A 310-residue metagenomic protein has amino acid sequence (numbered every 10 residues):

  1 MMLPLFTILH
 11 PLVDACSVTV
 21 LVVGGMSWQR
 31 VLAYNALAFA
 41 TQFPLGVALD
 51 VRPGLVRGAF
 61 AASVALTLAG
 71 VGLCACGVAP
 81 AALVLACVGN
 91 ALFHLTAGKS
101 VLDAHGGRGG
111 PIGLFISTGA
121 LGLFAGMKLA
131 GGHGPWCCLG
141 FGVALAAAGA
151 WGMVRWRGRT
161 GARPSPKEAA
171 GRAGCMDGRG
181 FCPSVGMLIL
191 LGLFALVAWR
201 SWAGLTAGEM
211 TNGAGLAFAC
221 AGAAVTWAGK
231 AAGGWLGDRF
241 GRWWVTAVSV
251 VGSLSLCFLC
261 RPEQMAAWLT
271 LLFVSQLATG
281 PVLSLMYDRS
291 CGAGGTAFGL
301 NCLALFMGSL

Functional and structural regions predicted by a protein language model:
M1-A38, G192-T211, G280: Helix-loop boundary and gating motifs at the non-cytosolic
S17-T19, R179-A231: Extracytoplasmic gate region of multi-pass secondary transporters
Q29-V51, C220-A232: Central cavity-lining transmembrane alpha-helices of secondary-active solute carriers, predominantly the Major
V56-G72, W244-L259: Structural signature of the two symmetry-related core transmembrane helices
A91-G106, Q276-G292: Intracellular juxtamembrane helix-capping segments at the cytosolic ends of symmetry-related transmembrane helices
P135-R157: Symmetry-related core transmembrane helices of the 12-TM Major Facilitator Superfamily/SLC fold
W243-V282: C-terminal transmembrane helical hairpin of 12-TM major facilitator-type secondary transporters
C291-L310: A late C-terminal transmembrane helix in Major Facilitator Superfamily
